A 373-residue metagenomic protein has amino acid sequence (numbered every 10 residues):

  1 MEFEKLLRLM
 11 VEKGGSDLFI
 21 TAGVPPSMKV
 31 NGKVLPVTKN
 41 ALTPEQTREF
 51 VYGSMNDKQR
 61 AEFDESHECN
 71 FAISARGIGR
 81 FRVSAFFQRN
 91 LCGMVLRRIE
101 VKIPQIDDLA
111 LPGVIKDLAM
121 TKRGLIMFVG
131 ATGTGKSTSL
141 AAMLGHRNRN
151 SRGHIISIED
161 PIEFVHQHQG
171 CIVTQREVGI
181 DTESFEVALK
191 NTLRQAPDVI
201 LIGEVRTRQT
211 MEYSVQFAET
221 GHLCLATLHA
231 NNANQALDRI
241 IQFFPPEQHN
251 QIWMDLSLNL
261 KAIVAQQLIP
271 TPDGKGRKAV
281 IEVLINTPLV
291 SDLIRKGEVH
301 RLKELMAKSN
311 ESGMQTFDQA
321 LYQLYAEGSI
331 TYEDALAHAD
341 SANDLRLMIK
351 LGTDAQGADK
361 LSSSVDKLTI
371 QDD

Functional and structural regions predicted by a protein language model:
M1-D373: Short, flexible helix-loop junctions that flank or precede catalytic/ligand sites
